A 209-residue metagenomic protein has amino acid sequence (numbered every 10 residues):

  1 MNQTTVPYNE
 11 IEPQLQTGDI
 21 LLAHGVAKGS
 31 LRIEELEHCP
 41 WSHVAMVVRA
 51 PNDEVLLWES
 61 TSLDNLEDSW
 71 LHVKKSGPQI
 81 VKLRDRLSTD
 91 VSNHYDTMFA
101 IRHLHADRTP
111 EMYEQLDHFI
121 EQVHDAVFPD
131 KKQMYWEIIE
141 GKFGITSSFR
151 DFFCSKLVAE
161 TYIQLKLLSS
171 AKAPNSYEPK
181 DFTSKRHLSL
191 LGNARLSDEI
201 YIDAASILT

Functional and structural regions predicted by a protein language model:
M1-T209: Cysteine-nucleophile amide-bond enzymes
